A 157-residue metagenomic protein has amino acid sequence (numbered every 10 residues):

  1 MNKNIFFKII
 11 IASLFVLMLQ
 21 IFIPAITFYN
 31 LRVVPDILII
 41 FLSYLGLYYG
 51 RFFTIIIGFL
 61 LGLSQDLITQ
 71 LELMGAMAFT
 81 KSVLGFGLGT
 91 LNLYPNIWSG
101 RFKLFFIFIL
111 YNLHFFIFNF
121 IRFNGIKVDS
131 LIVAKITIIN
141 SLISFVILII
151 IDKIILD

Functional and structural regions predicted by a protein language model:
M1-D157: Terminal, non-globular segments
